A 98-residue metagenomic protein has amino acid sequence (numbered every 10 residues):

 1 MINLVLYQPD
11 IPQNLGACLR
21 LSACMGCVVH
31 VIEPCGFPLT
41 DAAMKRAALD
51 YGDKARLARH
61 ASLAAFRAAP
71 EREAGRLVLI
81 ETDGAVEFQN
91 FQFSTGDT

Functional and structural regions predicted by a protein language model:
M1-T98: Post-transcriptional modification and biogenesis factors for structured RNAs of the translation apparatus
